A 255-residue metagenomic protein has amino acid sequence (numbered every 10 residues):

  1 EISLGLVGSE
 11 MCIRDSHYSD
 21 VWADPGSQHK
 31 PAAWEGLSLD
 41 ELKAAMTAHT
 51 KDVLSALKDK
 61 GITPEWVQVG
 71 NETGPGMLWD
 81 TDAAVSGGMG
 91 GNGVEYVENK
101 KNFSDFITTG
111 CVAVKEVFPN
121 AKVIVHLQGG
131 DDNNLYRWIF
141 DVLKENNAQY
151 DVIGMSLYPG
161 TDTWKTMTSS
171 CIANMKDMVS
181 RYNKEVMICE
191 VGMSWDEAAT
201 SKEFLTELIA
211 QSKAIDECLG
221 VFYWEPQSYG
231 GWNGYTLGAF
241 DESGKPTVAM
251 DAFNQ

Functional and structural regions predicted by a protein language model:
E1-V7, M11-I13: Short, small-residue-biased leader/transition segments that mark boundaries at the very start of proteins
G8-E10, K58, I107-P119, M175-S180: Surface-exposed amphipathic alpha-helices with a cationic face
D15, V67, I153, E190 (+2 more regions): Conserved, mostly hydrophobic/aromatic
H17-P25, T50-Y96, I124-H126, L219 (+1 more regions): Active-site groove signature of glycoside hydrolases
Y18-V21, N71-G76, Q128-N133, L157-T163 (+2 more regions): Solvent-exposed loop/turn segments at secondary-structure junctions within structured extracellular/periplasmic domains
A23, A84-E95, S170, D177-N183 (+1 more regions): Aromatic-rich peripheral "rim/lid" segments of glycoside hydrolase catalytic domains that contact and position glycan
A32-M46, Y96-K101, Y158-K165, G192-A199: The substrate-binding groove and active-site-proximal loops of carbohydrate-active enzymes, especially glycoside
E116-V123, G130-S201, A210-K213, E217-C218: Glycoside hydrolase catalytic-domain groove-lining segments
